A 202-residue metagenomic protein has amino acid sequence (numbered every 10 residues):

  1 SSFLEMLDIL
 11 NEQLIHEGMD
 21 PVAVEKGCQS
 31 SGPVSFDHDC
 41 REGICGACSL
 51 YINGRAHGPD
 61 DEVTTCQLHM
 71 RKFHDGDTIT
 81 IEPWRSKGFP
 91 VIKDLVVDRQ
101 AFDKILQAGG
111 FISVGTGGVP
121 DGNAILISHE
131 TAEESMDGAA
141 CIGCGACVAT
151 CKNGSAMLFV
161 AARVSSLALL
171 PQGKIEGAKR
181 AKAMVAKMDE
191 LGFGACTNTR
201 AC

Functional and structural regions predicted by a protein language model:
S2-Q29, D77-C202: Ferredoxin-type iron-sulfur electron-transfer modules in oxidoreductases and energy-metabolism complexes
E17-P21, P33-S35, P59-D60: Short secondary-structure capping/junction motifs at helix and strand boundaries
Q29-S35, C48: Glycine-/proline-rich flexible loop or hinge segments
V34-E42: Serine/threonine-rich, repeat-prone extracellular segments and beta-strand-based repeat modules of secreted/surface
G43-S49: A short, compositionally biased
I52-D75: S4-like RNA-binding module at protein N-termini
